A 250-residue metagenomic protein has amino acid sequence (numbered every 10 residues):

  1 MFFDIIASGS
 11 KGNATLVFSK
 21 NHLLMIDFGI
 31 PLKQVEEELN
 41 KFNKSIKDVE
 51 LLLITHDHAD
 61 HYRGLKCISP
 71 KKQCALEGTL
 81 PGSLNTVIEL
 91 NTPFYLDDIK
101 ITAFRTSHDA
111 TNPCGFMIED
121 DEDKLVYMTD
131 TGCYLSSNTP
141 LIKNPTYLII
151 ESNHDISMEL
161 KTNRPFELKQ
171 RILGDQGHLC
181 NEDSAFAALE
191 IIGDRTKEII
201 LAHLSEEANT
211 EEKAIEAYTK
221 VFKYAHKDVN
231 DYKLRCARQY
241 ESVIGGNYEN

Functional and structural regions predicted by a protein language model:
M1-N40, C114-D130, Y147: Conserved beta-strand hairpin/beta-sheet module of binuclear metal-dependent hydrolase folds, prominently
I6, K11-A14, T55-R63, I101-A103: Structured catalytic core of nucleotide-sugar glycosyltransferases
S8, F28-I30, D57, T106-D109 (+3 more regions): Active-site metal-binding loops of divalent metal-dependent hydrolases
P31-A75: Active-site metal-binding motif and surrounding structural segment of the metallo-beta-lactamase
S69-A75, G82-P93, D98-I101, I150: Active-site regions of enzymes building and remodeling cell-envelope glycoconjugates
P93-I149: Catalytic core of the metallo-beta-lactamase
S136-R238: Cap/insert and terminal regions of metallo-dependent hydrolase folds
Y232-N250: Short, basic/aromatic-enriched C-terminal tail that caps enzymatic domains
